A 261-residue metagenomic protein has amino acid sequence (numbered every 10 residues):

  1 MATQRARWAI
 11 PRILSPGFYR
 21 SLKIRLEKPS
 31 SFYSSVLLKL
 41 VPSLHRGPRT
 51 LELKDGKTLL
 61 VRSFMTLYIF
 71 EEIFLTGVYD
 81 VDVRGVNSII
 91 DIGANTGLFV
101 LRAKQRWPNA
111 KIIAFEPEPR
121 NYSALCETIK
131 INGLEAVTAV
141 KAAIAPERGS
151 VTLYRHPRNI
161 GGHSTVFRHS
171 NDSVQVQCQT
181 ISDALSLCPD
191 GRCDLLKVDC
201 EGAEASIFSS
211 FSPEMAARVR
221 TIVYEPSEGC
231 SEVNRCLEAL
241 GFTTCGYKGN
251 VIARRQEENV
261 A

Functional and structural regions predicted by a protein language model:
M1-A261: Phosphate/nucleotide-binding beta-alpha loop and adjacent structural elements of enzyme active sites
